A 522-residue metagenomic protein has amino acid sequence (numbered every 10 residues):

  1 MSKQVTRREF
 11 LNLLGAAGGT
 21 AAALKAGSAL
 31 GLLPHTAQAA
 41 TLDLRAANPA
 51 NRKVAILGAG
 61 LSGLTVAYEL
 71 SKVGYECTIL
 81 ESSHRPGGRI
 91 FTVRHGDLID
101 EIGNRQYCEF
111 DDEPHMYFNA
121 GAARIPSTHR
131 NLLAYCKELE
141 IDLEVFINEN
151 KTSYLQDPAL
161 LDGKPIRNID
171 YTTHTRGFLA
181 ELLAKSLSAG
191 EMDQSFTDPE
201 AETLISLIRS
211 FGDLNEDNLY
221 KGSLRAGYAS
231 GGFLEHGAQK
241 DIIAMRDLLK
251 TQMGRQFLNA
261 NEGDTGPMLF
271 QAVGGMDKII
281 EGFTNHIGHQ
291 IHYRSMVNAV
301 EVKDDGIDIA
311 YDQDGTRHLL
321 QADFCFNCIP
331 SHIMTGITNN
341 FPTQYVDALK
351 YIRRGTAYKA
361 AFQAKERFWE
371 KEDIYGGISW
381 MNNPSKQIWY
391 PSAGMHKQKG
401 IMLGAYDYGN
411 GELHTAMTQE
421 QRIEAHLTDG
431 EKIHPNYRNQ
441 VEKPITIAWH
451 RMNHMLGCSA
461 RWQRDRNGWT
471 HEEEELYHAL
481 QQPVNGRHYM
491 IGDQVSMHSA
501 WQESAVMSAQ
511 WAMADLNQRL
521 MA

Functional and structural regions predicted by a protein language model:
M1-A21: N-terminal secretory signal peptides and thylakoid transit peptides that target proteins across membranes
L13, L33-T41, G306, D312 (+2 more regions): Conserved flavin/dinucleotide-binding core of flavoenzymes
L42-E181: N-terminal glycine-rich phosphate/pyrophosphate-binding loop and immediately adjacent elements
R45-N48, E109-Y117, G254-M268, N285 (+2 more regions): Short glycine/proline-rich turn/loop motifs
K53-S83, R124-H129, Y135, I141 (+10 more regions): Conserved beta-strand->loop/alpha-helix structural units within folded catalytic cores of enzymes with alpha/beta
H115-P126, T265-V273, Y345-R353, G409-E420 (+2 more regions): Active-site rim elements
T152, L183-M296, D304-G306, Q313 (+3 more regions): Active-site/ligand-binding neighborhood in enzyme catalytic cores
Y293-A405, I433: Mid-domain catalytic core of redox enzymes that form a hydrophobic substrate pocket/lid adjacent to a catalytic redox
